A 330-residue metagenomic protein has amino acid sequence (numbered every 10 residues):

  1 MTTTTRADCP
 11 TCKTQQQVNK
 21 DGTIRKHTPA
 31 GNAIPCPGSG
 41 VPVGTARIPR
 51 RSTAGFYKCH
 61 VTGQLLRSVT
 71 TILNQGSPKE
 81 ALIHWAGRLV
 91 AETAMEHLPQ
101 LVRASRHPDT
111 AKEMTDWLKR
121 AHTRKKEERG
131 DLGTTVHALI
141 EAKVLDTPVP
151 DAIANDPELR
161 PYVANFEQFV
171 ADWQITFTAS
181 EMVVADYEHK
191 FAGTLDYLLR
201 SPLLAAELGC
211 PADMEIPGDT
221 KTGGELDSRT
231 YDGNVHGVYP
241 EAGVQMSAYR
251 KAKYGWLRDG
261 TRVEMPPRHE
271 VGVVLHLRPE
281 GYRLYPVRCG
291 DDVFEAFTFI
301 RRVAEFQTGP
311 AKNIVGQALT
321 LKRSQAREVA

Functional and structural regions predicted by a protein language model:
M1-T3, L208-P211, E328-A330: Short intrinsically disordered terminal tails
T2, G44-A192: Metal-dependent nuclease catalytic cores that hydrolyze phosphodiester bonds in DNA/RNA, characterized by
T3-T5, P29-N32, Y249: Short metal-coordination and nucleic-acid-contact micro-motifs, chiefly zinc-binding Cys/His arrays
C9-C12, C36: Short cysteine-rich clusters marking metal-coordination/redox-active sites
Q16, G40-V43: Cys/His-rich microdomains that often coordinate metals
G22-S39: Cysteine-rich micro-motifs
T178, M182-G309: Mg2+/Mn2+-dependent nuclease catalytic core
F306-Q325: Charged phosphate-binding loop/patch that engages nucleotide di/tri-phosphates or the phosphate backbone of nucleic
